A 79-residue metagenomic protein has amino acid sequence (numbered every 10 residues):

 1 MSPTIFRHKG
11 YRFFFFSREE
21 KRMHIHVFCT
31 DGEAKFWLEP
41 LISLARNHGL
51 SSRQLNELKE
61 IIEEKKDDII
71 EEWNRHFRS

Functional and structural regions predicted by a protein language model:
M1-P3, C29, K59: A general, composition-driven signal for non-globular sequence regions
M1-P3, R18, D68: Generic secretory/membrane-interface signal
M1-Y11: Negatively charged, low-complexity tracts enriched in Asp/Glu with abundant Ser/Thr
I5, S43-N47, K65: Generic preference for hydrophobic/aromatic residues in regular secondary structure cores
K9, K21, K35, K59 (+1 more regions): Context-gated lysine
Y11-F16, F36, W73-F77: Aromatic side chains
F16-S52: A short, structured beta-strand/loop element
S52-S79: C-terminal structural segments of small proteins and small subunits
